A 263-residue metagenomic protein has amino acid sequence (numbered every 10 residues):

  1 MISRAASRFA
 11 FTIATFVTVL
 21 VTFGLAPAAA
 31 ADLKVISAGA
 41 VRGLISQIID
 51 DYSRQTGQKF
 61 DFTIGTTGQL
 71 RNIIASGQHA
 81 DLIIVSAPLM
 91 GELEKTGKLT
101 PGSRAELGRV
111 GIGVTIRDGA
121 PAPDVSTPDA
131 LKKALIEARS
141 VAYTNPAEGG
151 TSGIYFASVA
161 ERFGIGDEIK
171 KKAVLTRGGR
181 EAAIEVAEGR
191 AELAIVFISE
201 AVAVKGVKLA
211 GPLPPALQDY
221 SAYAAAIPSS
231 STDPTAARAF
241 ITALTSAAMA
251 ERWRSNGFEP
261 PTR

Functional and structural regions predicted by a protein language model:
M1-R8: N-terminal secretory signal peptides that target proteins for export/translocation
A10-G24: Bacterial N-terminal signal peptides
P27-S76, A87-G97, P101-V110, I116-R263: Exported/periplasmic ABC-transporter solute-binding proteins
D81-I84: Periplasmic-binding protein-like
